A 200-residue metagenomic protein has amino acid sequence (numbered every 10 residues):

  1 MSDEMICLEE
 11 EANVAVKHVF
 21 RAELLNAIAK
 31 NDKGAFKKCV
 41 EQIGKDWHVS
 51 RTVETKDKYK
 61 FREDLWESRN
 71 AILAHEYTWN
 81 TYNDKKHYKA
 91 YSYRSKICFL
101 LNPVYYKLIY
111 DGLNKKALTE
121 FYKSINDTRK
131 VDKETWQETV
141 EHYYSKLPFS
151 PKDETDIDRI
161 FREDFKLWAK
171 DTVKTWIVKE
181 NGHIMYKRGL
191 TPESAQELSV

Functional and structural regions predicted by a protein language model:
M1-K86, V104-V200: An N-terminal alpha-helical hairpin/helix-loop-helix interaction module that forms a charged, gly/pro-flexible surface
Y93-F99: Short hydrophobic alpha-helical segments that form membrane-spanning helices or hydrophobic packing faces of helical
